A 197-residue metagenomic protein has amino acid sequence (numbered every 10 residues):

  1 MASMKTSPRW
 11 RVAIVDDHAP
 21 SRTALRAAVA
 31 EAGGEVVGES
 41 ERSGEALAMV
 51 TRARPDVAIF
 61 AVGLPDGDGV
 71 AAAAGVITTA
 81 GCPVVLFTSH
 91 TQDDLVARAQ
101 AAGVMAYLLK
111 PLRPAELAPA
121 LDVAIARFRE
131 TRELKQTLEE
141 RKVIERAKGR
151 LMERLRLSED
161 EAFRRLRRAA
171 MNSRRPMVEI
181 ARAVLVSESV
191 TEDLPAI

Functional and structural regions predicted by a protein language model:
P8-S21, L25-V29: Conserved acidic segment of CheY-like receiver
E39-V57: Acidic, metal-coordinating helix/loop segments flanking the phosphotransfer/catalytic sites of two-component signaling
R42, D66-A71: Acidic catalytic/metal-coordinating carboxylates
A48, V70-G81: Short amphipathic alpha-helix used as the core "switch/output" element in two-component signaling
A61-V62: Active-site residues of response regulator receiver
D94, L112-L121, R129: C-terminal output helix
Q136-I197: C-terminal output/effector regions of signal-responsive regulators
